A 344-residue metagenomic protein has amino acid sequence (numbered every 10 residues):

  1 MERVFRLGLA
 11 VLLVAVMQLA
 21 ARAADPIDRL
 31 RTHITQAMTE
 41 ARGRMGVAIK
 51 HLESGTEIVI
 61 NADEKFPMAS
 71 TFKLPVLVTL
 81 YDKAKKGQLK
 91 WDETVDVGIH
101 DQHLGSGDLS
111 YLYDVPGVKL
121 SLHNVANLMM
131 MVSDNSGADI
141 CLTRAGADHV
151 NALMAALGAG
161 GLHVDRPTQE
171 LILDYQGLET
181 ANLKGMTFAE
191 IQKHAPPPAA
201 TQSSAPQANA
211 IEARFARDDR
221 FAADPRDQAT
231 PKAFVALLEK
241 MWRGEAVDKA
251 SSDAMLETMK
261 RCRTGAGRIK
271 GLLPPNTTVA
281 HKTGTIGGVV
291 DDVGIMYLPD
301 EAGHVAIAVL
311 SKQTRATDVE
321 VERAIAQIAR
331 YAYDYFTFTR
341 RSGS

Functional and structural regions predicted by a protein language model:
M1-L9: Bacterial N-terminal signal peptides that target proteins for export
G8-Q18: Bacterial N-terminal signal peptides
V16-L19, A24, L183, T201-S204 (+1 more regions): Intrinsically disordered, low-complexity linkers and terminal tails enriched in Pro/Gly and often acidic or mixed-charge
A23-L178: Active-site-adjacent loops and short helices of periplasmic peptidoglycan-processing enzymes
A24-T35, R214-S344: Structured C-terminal helix/loop/strand segments within mature extracytoplasmic catalytic/sensor domains
P67, H163-V247: Active-site-proximal helix/loop microenvironment of the serine DD-peptidase/beta-lactamase transpeptidase fold
